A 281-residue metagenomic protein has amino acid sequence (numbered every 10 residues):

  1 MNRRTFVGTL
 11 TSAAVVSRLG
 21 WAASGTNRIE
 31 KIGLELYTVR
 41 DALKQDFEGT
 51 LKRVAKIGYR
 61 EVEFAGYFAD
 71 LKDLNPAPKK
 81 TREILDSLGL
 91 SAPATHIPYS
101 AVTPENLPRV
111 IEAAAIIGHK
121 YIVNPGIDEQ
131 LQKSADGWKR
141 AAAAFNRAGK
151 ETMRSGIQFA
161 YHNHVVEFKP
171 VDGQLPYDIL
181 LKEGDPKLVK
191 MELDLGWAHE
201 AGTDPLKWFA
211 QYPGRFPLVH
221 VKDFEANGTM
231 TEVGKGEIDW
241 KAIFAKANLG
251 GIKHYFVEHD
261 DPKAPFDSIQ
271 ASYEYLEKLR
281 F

Functional and structural regions predicted by a protein language model:
R4-G33, V39-I57, G118, D172-L193 (+1 more regions): Histidine-acidic metal/acid-base catalytic patches
L10, R18, A22, F68 (+4 more regions): Active-site acidic/histidine proton-transfer and metal-coordination neighborhood in alpha/beta enzyme cores
Y37-V39, A65-A69, I97-S100, I127-E129 (+4 more regions): Active-site beta-loop-alpha junctions enriched in small/polar residues
E63-R82: Glycine-rich, proline-tolerant flexible connector loops at the mouths of alpha/beta enzymes
